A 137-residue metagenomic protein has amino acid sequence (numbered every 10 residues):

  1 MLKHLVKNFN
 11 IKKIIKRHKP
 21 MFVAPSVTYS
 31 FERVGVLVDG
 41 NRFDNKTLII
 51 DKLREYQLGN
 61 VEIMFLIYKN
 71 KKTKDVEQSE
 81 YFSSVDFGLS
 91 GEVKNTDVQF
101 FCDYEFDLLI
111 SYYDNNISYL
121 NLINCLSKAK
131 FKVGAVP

Functional and structural regions predicted by a protein language model:
M1-R33, N41: Short N-terminal or domain-adjacent regulatory/targeting segments
I14-K19, F82-F100: Glycine-rich, highly charged phosphate/nucleotide-binding loops
G35-L58, M64: Histidine-anchored nucleotide/phosphate-binding helix
E62-K69, G134-A135: Short internal beta-strands
K72-V85: N-terminal beta-loop-helix "entrance" segment that forms/cooperates in small-molecule cofactor or anionic ligand
D103-E105, K128: Alpha-helix C-terminal capping/helix-to-coil transition sites in glycosyltransferase folds
D107-I110: Structural motif
D114-S127: An aromatic- and histidine-rich active-site surface loop
